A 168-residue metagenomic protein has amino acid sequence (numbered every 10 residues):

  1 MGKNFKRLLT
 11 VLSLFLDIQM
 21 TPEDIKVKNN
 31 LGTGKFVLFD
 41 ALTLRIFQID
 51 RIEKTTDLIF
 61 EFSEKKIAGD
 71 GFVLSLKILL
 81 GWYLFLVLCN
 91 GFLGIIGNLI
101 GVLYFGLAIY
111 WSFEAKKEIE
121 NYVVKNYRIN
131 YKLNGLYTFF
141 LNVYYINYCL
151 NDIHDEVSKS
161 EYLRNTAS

Functional and structural regions predicted by a protein language model:
G2-F85, L107-S168: Membrane-interface extramembranous regions at the lipid-water interface
F85-L93: Juxtamembrane "helix-exit" motif on the non-cytosolic side of transmembrane helices
L93-G101: Hydrophobic alpha-helical transmembrane segments
N98, F105-A108: A basic- and aromatic-enriched beta-loop-alpha substructure that forms the phosphate/nucleotide- and DNA/RNA-contacting
